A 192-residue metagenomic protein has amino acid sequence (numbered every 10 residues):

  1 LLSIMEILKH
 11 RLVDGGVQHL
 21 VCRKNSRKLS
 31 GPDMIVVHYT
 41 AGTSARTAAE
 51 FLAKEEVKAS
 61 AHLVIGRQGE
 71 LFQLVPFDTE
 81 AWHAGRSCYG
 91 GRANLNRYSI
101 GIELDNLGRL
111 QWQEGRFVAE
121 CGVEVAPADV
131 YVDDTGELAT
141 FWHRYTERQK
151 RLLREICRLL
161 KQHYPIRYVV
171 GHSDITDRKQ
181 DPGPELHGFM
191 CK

Functional and structural regions predicted by a protein language model:
L1-L95: N-terminal catalytic cores of peptidoglycan-degrading enzymes
L2-R11, K28, D105-K192: Basic/polar, cationic surfaces and motifs that engage anionic cell-wall and phosphate/carboxylate ligands
V37, I102, H172: Conserved, mostly hydrophobic/aromatic
E55-Y145: Peptidoglycan-targeting cell-wall enzymes and recognition modules
